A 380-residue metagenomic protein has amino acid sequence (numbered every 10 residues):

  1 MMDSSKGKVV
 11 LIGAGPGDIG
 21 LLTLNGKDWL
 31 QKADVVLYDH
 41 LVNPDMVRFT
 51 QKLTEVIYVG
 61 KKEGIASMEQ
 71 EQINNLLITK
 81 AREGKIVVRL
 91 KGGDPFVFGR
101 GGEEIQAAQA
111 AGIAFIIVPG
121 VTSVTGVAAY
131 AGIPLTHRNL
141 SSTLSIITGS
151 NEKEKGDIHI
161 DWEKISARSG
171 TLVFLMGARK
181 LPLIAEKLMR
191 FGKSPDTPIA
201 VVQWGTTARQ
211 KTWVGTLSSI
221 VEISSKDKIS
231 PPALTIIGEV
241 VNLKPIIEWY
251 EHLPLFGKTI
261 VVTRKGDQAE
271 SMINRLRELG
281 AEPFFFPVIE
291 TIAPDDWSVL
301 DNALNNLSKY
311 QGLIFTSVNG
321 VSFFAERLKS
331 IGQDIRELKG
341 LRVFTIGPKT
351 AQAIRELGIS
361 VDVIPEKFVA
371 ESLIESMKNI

Functional and structural regions predicted by a protein language model:
M1-I19, L24-V121, G126, K226 (+5 more regions): Class I S-adenosyl-L-methionine
D3-L11, R82-V87, T143, T148-G266 (+1 more regions): A contiguous loop/helix-start segment that scaffolds small-molecule binding in enzyme catalytic cores
P16-G17, E69-I73, V201, T207-I380: Signature of uroporphyrinogen-III synthase
D18, D94-R168, V363-V369, E375-M377: Class I SAM-dependent methyltransferase SAM-binding "motif I" and its flanking Rossmann-like core
P44-D45, E63-A66, T122-G126, T143-I146 (+5 more regions): Short gly/pro/ser/thr-enriched loop/turn and capping motifs at secondary-structure boundaries
M46-V47, A108, V127-A128, I184 (+5 more regions): Hydrophobic packing residues within well-ordered alpha-helices of enzyme cores
T54-K61, G112-I116, L135-S145, G192-V201 (+2 more regions): Short hydrophobic/aromatic-enriched beta-strand-loop microsegments
G120, G177, G347: Short, conserved phosphate/pyrophosphate- and ester-handling motifs at nucleotide-, phospho-/glycolipid
